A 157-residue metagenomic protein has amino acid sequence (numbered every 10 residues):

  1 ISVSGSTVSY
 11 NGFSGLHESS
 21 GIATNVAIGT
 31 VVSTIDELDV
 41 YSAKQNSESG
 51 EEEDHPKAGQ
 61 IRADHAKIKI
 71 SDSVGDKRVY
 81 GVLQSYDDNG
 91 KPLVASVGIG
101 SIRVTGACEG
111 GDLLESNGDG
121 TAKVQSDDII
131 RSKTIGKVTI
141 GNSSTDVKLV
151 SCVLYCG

Functional and structural regions predicted by a protein language model:
S2-G157: Extracellular receptor-binding modules and their adjoining Ser/Thr/Gly/Asp/Asn-rich linkers
